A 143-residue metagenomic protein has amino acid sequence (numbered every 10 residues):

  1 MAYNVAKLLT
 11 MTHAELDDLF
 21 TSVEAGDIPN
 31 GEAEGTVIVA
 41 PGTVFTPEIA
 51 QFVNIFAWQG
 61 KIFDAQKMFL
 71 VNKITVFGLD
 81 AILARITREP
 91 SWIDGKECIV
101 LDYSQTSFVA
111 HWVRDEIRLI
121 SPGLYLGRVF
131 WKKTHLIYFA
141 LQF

Functional and structural regions predicted by a protein language model:
M1-F143: Soluble ligand-binding/transfer domains with enclosed cavities or grooves
